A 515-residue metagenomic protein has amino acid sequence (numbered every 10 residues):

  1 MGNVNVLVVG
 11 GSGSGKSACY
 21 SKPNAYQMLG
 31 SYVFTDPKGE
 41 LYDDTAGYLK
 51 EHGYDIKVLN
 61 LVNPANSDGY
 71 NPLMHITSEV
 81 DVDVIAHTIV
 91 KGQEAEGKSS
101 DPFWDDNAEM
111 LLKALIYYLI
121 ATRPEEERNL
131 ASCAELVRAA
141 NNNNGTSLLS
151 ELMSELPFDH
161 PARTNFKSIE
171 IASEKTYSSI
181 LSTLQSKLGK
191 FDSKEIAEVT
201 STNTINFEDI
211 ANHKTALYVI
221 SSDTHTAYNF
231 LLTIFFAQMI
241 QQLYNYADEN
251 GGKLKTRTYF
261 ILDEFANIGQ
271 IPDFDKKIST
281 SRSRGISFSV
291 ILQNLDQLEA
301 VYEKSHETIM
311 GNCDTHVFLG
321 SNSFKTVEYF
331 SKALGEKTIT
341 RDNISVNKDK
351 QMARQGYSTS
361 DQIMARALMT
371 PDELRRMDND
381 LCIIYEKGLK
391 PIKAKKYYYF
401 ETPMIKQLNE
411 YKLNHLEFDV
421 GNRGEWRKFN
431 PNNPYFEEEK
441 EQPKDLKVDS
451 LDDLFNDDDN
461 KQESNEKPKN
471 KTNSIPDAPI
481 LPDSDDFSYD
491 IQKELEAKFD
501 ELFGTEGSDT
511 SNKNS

Functional and structural regions predicted by a protein language model:
G2-I286, V301, H306, G311 (+4 more regions): P-loop NTPase motor domains
I278-T280, R284-I383: Conserved ATP-driven motor cores of ASCE-family P-loop NTPases powering translocation/secretion/packaging/pilus
Y398-F400: C-terminal alpha-helical "lid" subdomain
K513-N514: Long cytosolic C-terminal regulatory regions of eukaryotic multi-pass membrane proteins
